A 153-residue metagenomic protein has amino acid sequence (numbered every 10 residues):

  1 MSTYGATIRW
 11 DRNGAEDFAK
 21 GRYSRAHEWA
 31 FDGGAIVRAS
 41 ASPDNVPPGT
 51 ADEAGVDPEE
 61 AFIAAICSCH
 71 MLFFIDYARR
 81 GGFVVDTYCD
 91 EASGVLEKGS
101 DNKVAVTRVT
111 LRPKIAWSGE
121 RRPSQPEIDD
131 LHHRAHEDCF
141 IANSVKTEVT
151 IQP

Functional and structural regions predicted by a protein language model:
M1-A64, F73-P153: Extended beta-strand/beta-hairpin segments
